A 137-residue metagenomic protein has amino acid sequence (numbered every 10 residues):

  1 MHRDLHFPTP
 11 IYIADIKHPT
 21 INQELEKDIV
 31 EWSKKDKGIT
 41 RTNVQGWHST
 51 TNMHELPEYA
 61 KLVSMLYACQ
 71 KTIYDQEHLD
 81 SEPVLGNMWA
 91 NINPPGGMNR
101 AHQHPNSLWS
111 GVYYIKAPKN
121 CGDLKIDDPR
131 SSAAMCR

Functional and structural regions predicted by a protein language model:
M1-D80: Non-heme Fe(II)/2-oxoglutarate
H6, E82, Q103-S107: A generic structural micro-feature
D36, T40, N87-G96: A broad, low-amplitude sensor of folded, mature protein cores
H78-M88: A short coil-to-beta-strand element that immediately follows conserved catalytic motifs
A90-R137: Catalytic core of non-heme Fe(II) oxygenases with the double-stranded beta-helix
